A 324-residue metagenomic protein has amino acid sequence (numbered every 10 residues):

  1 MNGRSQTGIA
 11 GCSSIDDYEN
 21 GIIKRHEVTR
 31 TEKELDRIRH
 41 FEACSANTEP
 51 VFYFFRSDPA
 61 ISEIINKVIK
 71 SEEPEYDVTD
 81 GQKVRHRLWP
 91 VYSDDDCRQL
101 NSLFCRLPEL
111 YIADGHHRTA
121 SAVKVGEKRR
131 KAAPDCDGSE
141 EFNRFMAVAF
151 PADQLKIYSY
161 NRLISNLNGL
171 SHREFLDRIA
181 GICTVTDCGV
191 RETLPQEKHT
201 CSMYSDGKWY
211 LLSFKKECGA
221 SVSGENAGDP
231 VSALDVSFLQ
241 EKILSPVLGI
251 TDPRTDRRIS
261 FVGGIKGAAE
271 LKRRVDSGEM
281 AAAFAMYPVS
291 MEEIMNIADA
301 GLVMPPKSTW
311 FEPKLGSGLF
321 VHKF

Functional and structural regions predicted by a protein language model:
M1-F324: Surface-exposed, charge/polar-rich loops and edge strands
